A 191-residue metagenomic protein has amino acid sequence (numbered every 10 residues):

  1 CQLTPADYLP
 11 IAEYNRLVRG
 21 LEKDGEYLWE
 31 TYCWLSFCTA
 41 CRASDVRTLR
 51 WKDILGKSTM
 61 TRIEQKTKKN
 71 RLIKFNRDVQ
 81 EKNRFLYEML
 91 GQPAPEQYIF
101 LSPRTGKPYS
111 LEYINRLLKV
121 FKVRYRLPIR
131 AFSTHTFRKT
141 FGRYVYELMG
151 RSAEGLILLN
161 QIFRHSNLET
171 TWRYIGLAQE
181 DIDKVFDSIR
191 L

Functional and structural regions predicted by a protein language model:
C1-R16, P103-K107: Flexible interdomain linker/hinge and immediately adjacent N-terminus of the catalytic tyrosine-recombinase domain
L3, K66-F85, E96-K119: C-terminal catalytic core of Y-nucleophile DNA break-rejoin enzymes
I11-T39: Basic, Lys/Arg- and aromatic-enriched nucleic-acid-binding interface segment
L21-E26, R116-I157, Q161: Short, basic (Lys/Arg/His-rich) helix/loop patches that form interaction surfaces in the mid-to-C-terminal regions
E30-R42, M60, R143-L148: Short pre-functional
T39, T48-E81: Conserved tyrosine-mediated DNA breakage-rejoining catalytic core shared by Y-recombinases
D53-G56, A153-I175: Short, polar N-cap/turn motifs at the start of nucleic acid-interacting alpha helices
E64-T67, F163-S188: Catalytic-site neighborhood detector that most strongly recognizes the C-terminal catalytic loop/helix of tyrosine
